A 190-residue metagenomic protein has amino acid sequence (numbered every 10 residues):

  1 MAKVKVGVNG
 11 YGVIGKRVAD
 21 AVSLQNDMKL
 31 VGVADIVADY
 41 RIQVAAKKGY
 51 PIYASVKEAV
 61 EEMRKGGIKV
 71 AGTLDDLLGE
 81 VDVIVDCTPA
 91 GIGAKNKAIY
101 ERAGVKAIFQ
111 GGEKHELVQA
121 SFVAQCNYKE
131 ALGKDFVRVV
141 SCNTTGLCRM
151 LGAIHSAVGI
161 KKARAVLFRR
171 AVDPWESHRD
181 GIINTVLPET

Functional and structural regions predicted by a protein language model:
A2-W175: N-terminal Rossmann-like NAD(P) cofactor-binding subdomain of oxidoreductases, focused on the glycine-rich
S177-T190: Charged docking surfaces used in two-component/phosphorelay signaling
